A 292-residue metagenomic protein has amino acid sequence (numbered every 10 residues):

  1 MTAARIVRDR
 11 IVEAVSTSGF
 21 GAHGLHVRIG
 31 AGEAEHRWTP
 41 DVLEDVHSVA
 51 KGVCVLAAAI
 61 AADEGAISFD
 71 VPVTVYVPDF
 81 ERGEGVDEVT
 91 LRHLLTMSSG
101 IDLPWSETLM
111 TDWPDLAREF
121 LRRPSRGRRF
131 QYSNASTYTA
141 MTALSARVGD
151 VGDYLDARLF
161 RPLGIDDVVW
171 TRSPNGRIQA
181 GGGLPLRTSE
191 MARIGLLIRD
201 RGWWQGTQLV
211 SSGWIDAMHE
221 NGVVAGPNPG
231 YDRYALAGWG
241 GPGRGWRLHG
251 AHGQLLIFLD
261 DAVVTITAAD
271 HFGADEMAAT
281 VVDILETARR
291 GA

Functional and structural regions predicted by a protein language model:
T2-D41, Q254-T265: A short, well-structured edge-of-sheet supersecondary motif
G21-V27, G32, I101-F130, D150-V168: Short, charged, amphipathic alpha-helices and their helix-cap/turn boundaries
D45-D70, L94, A140-L144, I194: Active-site SXXK
E64-M97, A146-G182, L186: Active-site helix/loop module of the DD-peptidase/beta-lactamase fold, centered on the serine-lysine SxxK catalytic
E81-E107, E119-L121, S125-R129, S133-Y138 (+1 more regions): Conserved catalytic neighborhood of penicillin-recognizing serine enzymes
S136-A143, G182-W203, Q254-A269: Active-site-proximal alpha-helical segments within enzyme catalytic domains
D167-V169, S212-I266, H271-A274: Active-site Gly/Thr loop motif
E276-A292: Short, gly/Ser/Thr-rich active-site loops of penicillin-recognizing serine hydrolases
